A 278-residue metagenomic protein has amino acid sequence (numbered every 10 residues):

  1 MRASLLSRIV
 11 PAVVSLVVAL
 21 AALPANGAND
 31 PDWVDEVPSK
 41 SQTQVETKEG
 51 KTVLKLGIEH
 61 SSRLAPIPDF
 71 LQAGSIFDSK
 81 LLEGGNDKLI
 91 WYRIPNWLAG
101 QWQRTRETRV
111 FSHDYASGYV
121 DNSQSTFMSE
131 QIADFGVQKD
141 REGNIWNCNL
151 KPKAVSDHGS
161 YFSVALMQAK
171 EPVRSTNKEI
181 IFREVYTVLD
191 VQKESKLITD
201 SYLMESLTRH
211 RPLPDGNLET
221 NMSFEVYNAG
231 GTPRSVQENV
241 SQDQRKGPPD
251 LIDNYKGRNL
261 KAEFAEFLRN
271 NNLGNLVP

Functional and structural regions predicted by a protein language model:
M1-A3, A21-A28: N-terminal chloroplast transit peptides
R2-V13: Bacterial N-terminal signal peptides that target proteins for export
P11-A21: Bacterial N-terminal signal peptides
N26-Q101, T105-D134, V236, R245-P278: Amphipathic/hydrophobic helical signal segments and adjacent flexible N-terminal regions that mediate secretion
E49-G50, G143, K178, G231: Intrinsic-disorder/low-complexity loop/linker signature
Q72-L81, K151-Y161, L189-K196: Short, charged, low-hydrophobicity "junction" segments
D114-Q168: N-terminal glycine/threonine-rich, aromatic-flanked beta-hairpin/loop signature
H158-S241: Short helix-loop boundary/capping segments
